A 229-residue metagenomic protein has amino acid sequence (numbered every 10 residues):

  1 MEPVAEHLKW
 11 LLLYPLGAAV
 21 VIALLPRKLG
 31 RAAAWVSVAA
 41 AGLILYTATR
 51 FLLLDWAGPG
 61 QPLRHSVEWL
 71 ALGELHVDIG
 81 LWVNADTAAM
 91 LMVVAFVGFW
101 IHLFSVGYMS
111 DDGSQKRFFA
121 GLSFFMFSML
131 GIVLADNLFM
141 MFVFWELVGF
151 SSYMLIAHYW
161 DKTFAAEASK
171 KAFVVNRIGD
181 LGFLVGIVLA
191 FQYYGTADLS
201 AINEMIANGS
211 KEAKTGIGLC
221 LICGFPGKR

Functional and structural regions predicted by a protein language model:
M1-R229: ...captures the hydrophobic TM-helix bundle architecture rather than a specific catalytic motif, and can also fire on
